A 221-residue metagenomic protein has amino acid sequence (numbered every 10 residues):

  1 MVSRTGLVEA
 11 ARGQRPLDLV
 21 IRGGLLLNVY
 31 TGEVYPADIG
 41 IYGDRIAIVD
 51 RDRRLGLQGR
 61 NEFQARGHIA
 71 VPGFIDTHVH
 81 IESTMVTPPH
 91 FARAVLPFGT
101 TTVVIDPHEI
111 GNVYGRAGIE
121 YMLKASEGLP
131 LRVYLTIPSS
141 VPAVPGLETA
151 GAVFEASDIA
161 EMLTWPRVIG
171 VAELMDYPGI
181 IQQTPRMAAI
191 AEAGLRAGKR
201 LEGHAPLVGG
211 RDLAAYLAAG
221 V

Functional and structural regions predicted by a protein language model:
V2-P72: Histidine-rich, glycine-flanked metal-binding segment
L7-A10, P89-G198: Divalent-metal coordination cores built from histidine and acidic residues
G24, D44, G67, H78 (+3 more regions): Divalent metal-coordination and catalytic microenvironments
L55, L207-R211: Short acidic loop-to-helix transition motifs that present clustered carboxylates
H68-F91: Di-metal (Zn2+ and/or Mg2+/Mn2+) metal-binding site signature of metallo-dependent hydrolases with the MBL/beta-CASP
I69, F74, G194-G203: Short beta-strand/loop segments at the ligand-binding rim of alpha/beta enzyme cores
D158, R211-D212: Short acidic active-site motifs
A214-V221: Short, intrinsically disordered, charge-balanced linker/junction segments flanking boundaries in proteins
